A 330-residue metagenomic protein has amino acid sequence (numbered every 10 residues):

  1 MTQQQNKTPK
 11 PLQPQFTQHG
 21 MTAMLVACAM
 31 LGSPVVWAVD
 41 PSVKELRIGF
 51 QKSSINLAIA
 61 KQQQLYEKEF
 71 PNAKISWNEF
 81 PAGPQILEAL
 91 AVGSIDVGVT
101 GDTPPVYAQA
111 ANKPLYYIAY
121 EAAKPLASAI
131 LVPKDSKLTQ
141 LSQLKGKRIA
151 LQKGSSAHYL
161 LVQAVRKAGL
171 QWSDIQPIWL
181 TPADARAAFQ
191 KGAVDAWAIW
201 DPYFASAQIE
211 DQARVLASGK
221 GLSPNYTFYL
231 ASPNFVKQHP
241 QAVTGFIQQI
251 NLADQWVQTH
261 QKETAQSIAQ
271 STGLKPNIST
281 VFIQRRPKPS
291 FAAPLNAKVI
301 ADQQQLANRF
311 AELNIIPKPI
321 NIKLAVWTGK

Functional and structural regions predicted by a protein language model:
Q3-M24: Bacterial N-terminal signal peptides that target proteins for export
V39-A168, P177-W179, D195-A198, G221-S223: Short, glycine-/small- and polar/acidic-enriched structural segments that line small-molecule recognition paths
T103, D174-Q270: Pocket-lining segment of extracytoplasmic ligand-binding domains
K134-Q143, L170-W172, N234-V243: Short helix-loop capping/hinge motifs at secondary-structure junctions, enriched in acidic/polar residues
Q238-I315: Secondary-structure end/capping motifs
N308-K330: Conserved C-terminal helix/tail region of periplasmic/extracytoplasmic solute-binding proteins
